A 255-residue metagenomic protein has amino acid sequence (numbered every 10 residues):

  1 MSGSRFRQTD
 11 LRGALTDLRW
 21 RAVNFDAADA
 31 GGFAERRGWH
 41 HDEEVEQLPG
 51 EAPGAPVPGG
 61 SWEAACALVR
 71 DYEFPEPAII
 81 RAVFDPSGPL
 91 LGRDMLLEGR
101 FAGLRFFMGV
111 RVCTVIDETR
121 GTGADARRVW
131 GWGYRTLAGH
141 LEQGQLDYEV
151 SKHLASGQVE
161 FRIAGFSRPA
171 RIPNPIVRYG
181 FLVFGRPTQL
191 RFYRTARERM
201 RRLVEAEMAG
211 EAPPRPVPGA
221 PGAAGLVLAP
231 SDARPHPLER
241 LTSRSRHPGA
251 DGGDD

Functional and structural regions predicted by a protein language model:
M1-G103, P237-D255: Hydrophobic ligand-binding cavity/cleft-lining segments
L15, A65-E73, I116, A196-M208: Hydrophobic, Leu/Ile/Phe/Ala-enriched alpha-helical segments that form helix-helix packing faces
P77-D85, Y134, T195, R201-L203: Hydrophobic/basic alpha-helical segments enriched in Actinobacteria
R105-Q158: Hydrophobic-ligand binding "helix-grip"
T136-H140, I163-I172: Short, solvent-exposed aromatic-acidic interface loops
Q145, A170-Y179: A short, polar/proline- and glycine-enriched secondary-structure boundary/capping micro-motif
R178-P218: A conserved amphipathic terminal alpha-helix motif
L203-A206, G210-D251, D255: C-terminal tail/extension regions appended to the core domain(s) of diverse proteins
